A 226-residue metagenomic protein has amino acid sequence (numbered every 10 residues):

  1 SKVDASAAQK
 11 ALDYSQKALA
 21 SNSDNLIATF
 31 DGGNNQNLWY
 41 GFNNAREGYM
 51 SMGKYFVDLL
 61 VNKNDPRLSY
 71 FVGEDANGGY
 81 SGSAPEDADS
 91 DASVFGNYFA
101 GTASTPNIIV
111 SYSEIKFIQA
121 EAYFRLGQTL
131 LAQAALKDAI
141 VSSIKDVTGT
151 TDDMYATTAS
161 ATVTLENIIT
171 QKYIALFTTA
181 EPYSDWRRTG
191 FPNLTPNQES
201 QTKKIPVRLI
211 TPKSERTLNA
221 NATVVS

Functional and structural regions predicted by a protein language model:
D4-Q119, R125, Q133-A175, A180-Y183: Hydrophobic-face positions in mid-chain alpha helices that act as interaction patches
I144-D146, Y155-S226: C-terminal functional modules
